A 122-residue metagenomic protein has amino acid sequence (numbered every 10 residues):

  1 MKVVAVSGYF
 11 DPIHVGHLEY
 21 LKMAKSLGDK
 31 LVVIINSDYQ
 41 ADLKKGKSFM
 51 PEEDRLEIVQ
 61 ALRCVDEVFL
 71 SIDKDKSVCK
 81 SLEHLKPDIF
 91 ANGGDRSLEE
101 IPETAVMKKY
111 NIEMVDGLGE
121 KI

Functional and structural regions predicted by a protein language model:
M1-I122: Nucleotidyltransferase catalytic core that binds NTPs
